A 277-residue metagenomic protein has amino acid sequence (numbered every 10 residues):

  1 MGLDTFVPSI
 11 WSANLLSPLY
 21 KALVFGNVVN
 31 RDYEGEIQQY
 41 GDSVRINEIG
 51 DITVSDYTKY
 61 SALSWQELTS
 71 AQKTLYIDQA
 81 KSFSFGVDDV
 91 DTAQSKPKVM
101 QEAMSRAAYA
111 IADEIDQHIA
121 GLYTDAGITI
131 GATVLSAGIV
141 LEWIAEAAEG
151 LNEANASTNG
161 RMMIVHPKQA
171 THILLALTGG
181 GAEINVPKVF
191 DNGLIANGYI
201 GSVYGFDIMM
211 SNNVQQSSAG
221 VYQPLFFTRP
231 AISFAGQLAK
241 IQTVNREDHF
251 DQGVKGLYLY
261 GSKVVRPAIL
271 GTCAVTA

Functional and structural regions predicted by a protein language model:
M1-T74, L270, A274-V275: N-terminal "assembly arms/tails" that initiate or stabilize quaternary assembly in self-assembling proteins
D42-S43, T158-R161, D251: Short, surface-exposed beta-edge/turn micro-motifs
V54-Y57, S95, H172-L175, K263: Short helix/loop capping segments that flank catalytic or ligand/cofactor-binding pockets
A71-A93: Short acidic, glycine/tyrosine-flanked loop/strand segments centered on an H-E-D-like triad
V90-A156, T272-A277: Alpha-helical scaffold segments that mediate packing/assembly in large oligomeric complexes
D125-Y199: Extended, solvent-exposed, turn-rich assembly/linker loops in the middle of proteins
N197-V244: Glycine/small-residue-rich hydrophobic helix-like segments
Q242-A277: Extended, compositionally biased alpha-helical segments that mediate assembly or anchoring
